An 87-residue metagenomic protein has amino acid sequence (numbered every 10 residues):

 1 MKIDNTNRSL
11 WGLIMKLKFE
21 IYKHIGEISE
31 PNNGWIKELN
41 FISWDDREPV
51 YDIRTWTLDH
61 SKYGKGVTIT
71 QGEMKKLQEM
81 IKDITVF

Functional and structural regions predicted by a protein language model:
I3-F87: Positively charged, low-complexity terminal tracts and the immediately adjacent first secondary-structure elements
